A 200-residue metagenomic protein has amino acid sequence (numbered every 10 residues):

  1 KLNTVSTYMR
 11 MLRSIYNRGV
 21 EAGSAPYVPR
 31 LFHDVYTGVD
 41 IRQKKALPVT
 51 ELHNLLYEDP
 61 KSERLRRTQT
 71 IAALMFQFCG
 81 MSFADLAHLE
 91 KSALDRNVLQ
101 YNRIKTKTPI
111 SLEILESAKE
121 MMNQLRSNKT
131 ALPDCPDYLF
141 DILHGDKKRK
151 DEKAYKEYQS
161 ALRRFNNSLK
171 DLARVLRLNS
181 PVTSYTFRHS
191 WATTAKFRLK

Functional and structural regions predicted by a protein language model:
K1-L31, C79-M81: N-terminal DNA-binding recognition helix of tyrosine site-specific recombinases/integrases
T4, Y8-M11, P48, R67-T68 (+6 more regions): Hydrophobic (often cysteine-bearing) scaffold residues that line and stabilize catalytic clefts of nucleotide/cofactor
S14, A72-Q77, H189-T194: Contiguous, well-ordered alpha-helical segments that form the cores/surfaces of helical PPI scaffolds
V28-F83, A87: Basic, Lys/Arg- and aromatic-enriched nucleic-acid-binding interface segment
H33-D34, H88-S127: Conserved tyrosine-mediated DNA breakage-rejoining catalytic core shared by Y-recombinases
L52, L115-N179: Active-site/catalytic core of tyrosine-dependent DNA strand-transfer enzymes
P60-S62, Q100-E113, E152-A161, N179-T183: Short, contiguous acidic/charged loop-to-helix segments that flank catalytic cores in large enzymes
K61, E157, N166-K200: Short, basic (Lys/Arg/His-rich) helix/loop patches that form interaction surfaces in the mid-to-C-terminal regions
